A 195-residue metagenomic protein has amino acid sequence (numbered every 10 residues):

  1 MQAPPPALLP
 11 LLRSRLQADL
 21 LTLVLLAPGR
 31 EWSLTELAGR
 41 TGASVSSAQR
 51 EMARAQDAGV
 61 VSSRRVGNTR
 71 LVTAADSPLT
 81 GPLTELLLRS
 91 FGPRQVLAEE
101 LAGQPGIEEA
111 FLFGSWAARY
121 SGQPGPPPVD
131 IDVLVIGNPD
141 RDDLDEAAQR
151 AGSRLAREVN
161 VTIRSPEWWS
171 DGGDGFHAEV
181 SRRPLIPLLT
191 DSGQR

Functional and structural regions predicted by a protein language model:
Q2-E109, A117-P128, G137-R195: Catalytic core of pol beta-like nucleotidyltransferases
